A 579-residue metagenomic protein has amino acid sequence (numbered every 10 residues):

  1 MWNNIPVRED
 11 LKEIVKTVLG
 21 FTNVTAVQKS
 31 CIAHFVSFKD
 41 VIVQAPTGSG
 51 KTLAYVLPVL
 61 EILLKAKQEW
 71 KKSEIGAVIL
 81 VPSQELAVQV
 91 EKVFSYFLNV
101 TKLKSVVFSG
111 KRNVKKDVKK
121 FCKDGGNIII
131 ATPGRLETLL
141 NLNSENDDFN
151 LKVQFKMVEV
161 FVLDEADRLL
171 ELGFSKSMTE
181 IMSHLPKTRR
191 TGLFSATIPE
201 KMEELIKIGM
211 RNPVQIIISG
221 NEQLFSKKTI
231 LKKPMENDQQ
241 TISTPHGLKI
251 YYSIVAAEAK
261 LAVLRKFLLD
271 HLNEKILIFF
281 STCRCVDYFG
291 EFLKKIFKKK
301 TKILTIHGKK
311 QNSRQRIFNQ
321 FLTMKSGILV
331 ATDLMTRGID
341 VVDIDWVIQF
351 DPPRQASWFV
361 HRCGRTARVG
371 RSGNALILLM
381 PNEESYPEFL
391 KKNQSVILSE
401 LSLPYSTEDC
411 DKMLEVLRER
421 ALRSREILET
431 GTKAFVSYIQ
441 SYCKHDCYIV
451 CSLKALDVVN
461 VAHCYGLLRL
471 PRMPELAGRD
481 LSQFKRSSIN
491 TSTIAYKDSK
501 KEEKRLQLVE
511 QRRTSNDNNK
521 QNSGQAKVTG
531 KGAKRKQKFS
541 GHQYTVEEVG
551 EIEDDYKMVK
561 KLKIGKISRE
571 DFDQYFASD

Functional and structural regions predicted by a protein language model:
M1-E274, S281-D287, E291-T301, S313: SF2 DExD/H RNA helicase N-terminal ATP-binding lobe
D117, R316-F318, D333, V360-C363: Short beta-alpha junctions and helix-cap segments that line functional grooves
D124-N141, F318-R337: Conserved two-lobed SF2 helicase motor
N273, Y288, K295, R337 (+1 more regions): AAA+ ATPase "lid" subdomain C-terminal helix
R337-P352, N374-I377: A short beta-strand element within the Helicase C-terminal
C363-D409: Conserved segment of the helicase C-terminal RecA-like domain
Y405-D579: Non-catalytic terminal extensions of ATP-dependent helicases
